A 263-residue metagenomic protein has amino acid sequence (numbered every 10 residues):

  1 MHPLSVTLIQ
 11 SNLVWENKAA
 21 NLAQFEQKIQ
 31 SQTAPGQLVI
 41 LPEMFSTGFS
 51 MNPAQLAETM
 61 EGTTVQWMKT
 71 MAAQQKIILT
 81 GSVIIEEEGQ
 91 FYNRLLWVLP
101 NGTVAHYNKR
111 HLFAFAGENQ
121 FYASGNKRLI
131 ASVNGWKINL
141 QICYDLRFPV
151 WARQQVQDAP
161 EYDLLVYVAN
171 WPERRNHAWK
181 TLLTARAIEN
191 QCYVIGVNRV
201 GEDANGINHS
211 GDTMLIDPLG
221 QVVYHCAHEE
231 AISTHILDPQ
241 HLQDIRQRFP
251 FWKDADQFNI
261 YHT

Functional and structural regions predicted by a protein language model:
P3-L13, N17, R94, K137-D145 (+1 more regions): Active-site-proximal beta-strand elements of phosphoester/diester hydrolases
K18-A19, A23-P100, A105-H106, P172-A185 (+1 more regions): Cys-nucleophile CN-hydrolase/nitrilase-fold catalytic domain and related Cys-dependent amidase chemistry that acts on
T47, L96, Y107-F113, M214 (+1 more regions): Short beta->alpha transition motifs characteristic of CBS
T63-I77, R147-I232: CN hydrolase (nitrilase-like) catalytic-core segments centered on the catalytic cysteine and neighboring Lys/Glu
G81-V83, R94-W97, L129, T213-L215 (+1 more regions): Short beta-strand scaffold segments in enzyme catalytic cores
E86-D158, P172-T181, D244-F251, Y261: Active-site catalytic loop in hydrolytic enzyme cores
S210-T263: Long hydrophobic alpha-helical segments typical of transmembrane helices together with their membrane-interfacial
